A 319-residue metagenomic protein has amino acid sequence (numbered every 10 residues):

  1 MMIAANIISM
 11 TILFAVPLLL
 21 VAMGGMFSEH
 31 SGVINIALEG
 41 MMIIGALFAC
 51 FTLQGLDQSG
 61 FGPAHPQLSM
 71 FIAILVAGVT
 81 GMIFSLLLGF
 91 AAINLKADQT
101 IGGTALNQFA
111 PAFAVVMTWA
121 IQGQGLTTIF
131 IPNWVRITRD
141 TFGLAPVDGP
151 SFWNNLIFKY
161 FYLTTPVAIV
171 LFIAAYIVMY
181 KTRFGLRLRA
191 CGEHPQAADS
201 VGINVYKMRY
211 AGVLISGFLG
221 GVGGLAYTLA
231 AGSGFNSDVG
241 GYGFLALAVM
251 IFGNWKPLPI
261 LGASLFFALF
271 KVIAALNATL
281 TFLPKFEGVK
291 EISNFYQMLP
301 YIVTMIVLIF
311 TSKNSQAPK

Functional and structural regions predicted by a protein language model:
M1-A22, I34, F48, D57-I72: Membrane-interfacial amphipathic/re-entrant helices at transmembrane-helix boundaries
A15-G24, G40-I44, I83-L86, G192 (+3 more regions): Hydrophobic alpha-helical segments embedded in the membrane of multi-pass proteins
F27-F48, I93-L106, R187, A211 (+2 more regions): Short, non-helical or kinked segments that cap or interrupt transmembrane helices
F61-P111, K271: Alpha-helical transmembrane segments within multi-pass membrane transporters and channels
A110-Y180, F282-F295, A317: Transmembrane helix-bundle core of multi-pass membrane transporters and related energy-transducing complexes
L156-G234, P257, G262: Helix-loop-helix "hairpin" substructures at the membrane interface of multi-pass membrane proteins
E193-K207, N277-K319: Cytosolic-side transmembrane-helix boundaries in multi-pass membrane proteins
A230-Y301: Transmembrane alpha-helical segments in multi-pass inner-membrane proteins
